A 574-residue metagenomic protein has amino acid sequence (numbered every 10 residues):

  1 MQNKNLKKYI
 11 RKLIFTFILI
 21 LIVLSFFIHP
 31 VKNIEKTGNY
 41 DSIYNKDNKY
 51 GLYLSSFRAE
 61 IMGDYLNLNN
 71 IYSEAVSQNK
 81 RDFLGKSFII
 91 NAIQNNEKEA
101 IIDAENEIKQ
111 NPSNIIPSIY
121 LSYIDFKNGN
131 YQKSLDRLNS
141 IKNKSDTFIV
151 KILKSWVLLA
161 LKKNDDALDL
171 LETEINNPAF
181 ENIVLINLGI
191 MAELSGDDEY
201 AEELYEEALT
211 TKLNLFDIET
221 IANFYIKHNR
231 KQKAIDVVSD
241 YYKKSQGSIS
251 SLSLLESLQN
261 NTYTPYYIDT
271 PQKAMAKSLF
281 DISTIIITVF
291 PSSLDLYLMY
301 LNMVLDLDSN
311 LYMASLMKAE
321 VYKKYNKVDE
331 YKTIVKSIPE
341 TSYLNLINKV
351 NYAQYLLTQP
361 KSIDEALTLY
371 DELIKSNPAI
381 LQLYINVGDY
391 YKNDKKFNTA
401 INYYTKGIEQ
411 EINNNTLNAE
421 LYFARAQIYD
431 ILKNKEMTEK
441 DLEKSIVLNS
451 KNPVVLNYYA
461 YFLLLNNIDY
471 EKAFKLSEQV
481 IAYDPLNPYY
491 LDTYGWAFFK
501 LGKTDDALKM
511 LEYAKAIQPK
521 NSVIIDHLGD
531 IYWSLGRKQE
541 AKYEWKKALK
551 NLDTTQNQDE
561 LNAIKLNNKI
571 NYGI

Functional and structural regions predicted by a protein language model:
S25-E105, Q110-I116, D136, T270-I282 (+1 more regions): N-terminal leader/linker segments that initiate helical-solenoid repeat arrays
Y44-L52, N79-G85, Q110-Y120, N143-L153 (+14 more regions): Generic helix N-cap/helix-start motif at coil->alpha-helix transitions
F57, I90, Y123, W156 (+10 more regions): Residue-level recognition of tetratricopeptide repeat
M62, Q94-N95, N128, L161 (+10 more regions): Structural motif corresponding to the intra-repeat A-B loop/turn of tetratricopeptide repeats
L68, A100-I101, S134, A167 (+10 more regions): Single-residue signature of alpha-solenoid repeat helices
Y72, A104-E105, L138, L171 (+10 more regions): Hydrophobic/aromatic packing residues within the alpha-helices of TPR/SEL1-like helical repeat arrays
E74-S77, K109-Q110, K142-N143, I175-N176 (+11 more regions): Conserved structural position within tetratricopeptide repeats
T264-F280, S522, H527, S534 (+1 more regions): Terminal, low-structured helical/coil segments at or just beyond the last alpha-helical repeat
